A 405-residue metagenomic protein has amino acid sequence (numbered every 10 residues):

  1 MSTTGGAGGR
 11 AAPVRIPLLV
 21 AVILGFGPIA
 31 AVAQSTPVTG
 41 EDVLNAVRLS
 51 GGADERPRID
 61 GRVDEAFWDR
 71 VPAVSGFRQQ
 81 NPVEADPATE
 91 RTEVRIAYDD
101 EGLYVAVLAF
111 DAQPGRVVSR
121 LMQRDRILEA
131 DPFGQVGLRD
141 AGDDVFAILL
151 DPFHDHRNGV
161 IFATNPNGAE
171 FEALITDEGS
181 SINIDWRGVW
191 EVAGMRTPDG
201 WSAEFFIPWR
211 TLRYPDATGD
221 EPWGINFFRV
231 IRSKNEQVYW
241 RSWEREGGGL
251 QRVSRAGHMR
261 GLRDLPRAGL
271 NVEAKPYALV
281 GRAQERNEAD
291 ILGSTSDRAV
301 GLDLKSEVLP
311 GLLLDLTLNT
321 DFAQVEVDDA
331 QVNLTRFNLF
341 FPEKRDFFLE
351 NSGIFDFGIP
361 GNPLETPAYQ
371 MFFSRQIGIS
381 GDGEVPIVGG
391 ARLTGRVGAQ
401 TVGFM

Functional and structural regions predicted by a protein language model:
M1-T3, L18-V20, D54, F357: Exposed boundary/loop context
M1-V14: N-terminal secretory signal peptides that target proteins for export/translocation
R15-P28: Bacterial N-terminal signal peptides
A33-M405: Structural preference for beta-rich elements and adjacent junctions enriched in aromatics
